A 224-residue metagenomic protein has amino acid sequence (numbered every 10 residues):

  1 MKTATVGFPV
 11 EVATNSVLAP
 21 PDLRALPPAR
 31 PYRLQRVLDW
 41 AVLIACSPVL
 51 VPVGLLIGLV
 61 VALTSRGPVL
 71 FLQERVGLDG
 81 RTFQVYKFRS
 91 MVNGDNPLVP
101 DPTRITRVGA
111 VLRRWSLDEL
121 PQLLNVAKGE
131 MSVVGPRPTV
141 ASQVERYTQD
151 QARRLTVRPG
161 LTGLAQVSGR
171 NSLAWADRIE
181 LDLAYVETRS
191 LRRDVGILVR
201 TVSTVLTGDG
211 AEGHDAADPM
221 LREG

Functional and structural regions predicted by a protein language model:
M1-N15, V133, P138-T139, R146 (+2 more regions): Soluble, non-transmembrane catalytic domains of enzymes that act on hydrophobic metabolites at membranes
K2-A13, P21-V92, I197-G224: A hydrophobic, helix-centered structural microdomain
P9, P68-I105, A110, T162-E180: Short, glycine-rich, amphipathic interfacial segments at transmembrane boundaries or analogous
R33-V37, V49, R104, S116-Q122 (+1 more regions): An acidic site on a long C-lobe helix of protein kinase domains
N93, P136, T188: Short, conserved catalytic or interaction motifs in soluble domains
D101-P159, L198-T201, V205: A short, structured surface patch at a secondary-structure boundary
L183-V186: Acyl-group handling in specialized metabolite and lipid biosynthesis
